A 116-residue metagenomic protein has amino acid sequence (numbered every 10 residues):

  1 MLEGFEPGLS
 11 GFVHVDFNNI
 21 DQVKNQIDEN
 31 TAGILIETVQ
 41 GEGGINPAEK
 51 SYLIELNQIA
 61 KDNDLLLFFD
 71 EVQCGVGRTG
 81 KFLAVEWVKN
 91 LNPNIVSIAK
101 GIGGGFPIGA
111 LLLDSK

Functional and structural regions predicted by a protein language model:
M1-K116: Conserved N-terminal phosphate-binding loop of PLP-dependent enzymes in the Aspartate aminotransferase
